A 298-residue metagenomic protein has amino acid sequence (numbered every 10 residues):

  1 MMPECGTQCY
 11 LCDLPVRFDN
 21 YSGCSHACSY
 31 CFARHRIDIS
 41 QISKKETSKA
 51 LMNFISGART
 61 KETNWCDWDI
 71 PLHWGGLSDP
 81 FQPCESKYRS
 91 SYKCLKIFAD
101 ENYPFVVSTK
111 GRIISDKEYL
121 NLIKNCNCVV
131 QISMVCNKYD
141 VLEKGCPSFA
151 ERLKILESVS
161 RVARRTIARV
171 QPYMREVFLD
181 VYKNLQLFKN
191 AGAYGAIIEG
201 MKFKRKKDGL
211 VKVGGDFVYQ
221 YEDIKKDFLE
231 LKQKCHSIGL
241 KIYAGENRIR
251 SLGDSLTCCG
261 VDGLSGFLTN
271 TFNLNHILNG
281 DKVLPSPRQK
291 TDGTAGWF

Functional and structural regions predicted by a protein language model:
M1-K49: Canonical Radical SAM [4Fe-4S] cluster-binding loop centered on the CxxxCxxC motif and its immediate flanking residues
P15, P104-V106, G239-Y243: Residue-level detection of beta-strand scaffold positions
G23, D79, I249: Short, glycine-/Ser/Thr-/acidic-enriched flexible segments
K45-N53, G111-R112: Glycine-rich anion/phosphate-binding loops
S56-D227, K234: Conserved AdoMet/S-adenosylmethionine-binding subsite of the radical SAM
D180-F298: Auxiliary Fe-S-binding modules of radical SAM enzymes
